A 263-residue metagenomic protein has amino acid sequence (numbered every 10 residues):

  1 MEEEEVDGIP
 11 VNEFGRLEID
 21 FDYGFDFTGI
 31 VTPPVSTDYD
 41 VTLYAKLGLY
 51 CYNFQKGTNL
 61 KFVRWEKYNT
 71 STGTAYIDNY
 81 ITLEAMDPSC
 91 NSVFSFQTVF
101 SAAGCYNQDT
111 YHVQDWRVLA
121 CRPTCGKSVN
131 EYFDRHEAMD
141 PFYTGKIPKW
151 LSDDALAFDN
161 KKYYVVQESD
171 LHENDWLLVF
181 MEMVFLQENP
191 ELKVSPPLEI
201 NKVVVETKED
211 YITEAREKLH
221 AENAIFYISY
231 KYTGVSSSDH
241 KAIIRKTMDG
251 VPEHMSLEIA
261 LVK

Functional and structural regions predicted by a protein language model:
M1-K263: N- and C-terminal low-complexity/disordered segments
